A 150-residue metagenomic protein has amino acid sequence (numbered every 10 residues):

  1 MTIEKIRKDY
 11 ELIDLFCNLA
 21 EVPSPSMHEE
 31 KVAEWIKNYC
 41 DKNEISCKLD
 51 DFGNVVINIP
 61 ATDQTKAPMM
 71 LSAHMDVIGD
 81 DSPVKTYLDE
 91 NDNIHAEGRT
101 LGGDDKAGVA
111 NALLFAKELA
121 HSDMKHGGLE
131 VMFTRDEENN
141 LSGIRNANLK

Functional and structural regions predicted by a protein language model:
M1-E4, A110: Short acidic/polar alpha-helix capping motifs at helix-coil junctions
I3-I94: Acidic/His- and Gly-rich active-site-bordering loop/insert found across diverse amide/peptide-bond hydrolases
M27, D63, T100-L101, N139: Glycine-/small-residue-rich active-site loops that bind phosphorylated ligands and cofactors
M27, D80-P83, R99, K106 (+1 more regions): Short capping/connector residues at structural and topological boundaries
D92-G102: Short acidic, glycine/Ser/Thr-rich loop/turn "cap" segments at secondary-structure junctions
L101, D105-K150: Acidic/histidine-rich catalytic neighborhood of metal-dependent amide-processing enzymes
